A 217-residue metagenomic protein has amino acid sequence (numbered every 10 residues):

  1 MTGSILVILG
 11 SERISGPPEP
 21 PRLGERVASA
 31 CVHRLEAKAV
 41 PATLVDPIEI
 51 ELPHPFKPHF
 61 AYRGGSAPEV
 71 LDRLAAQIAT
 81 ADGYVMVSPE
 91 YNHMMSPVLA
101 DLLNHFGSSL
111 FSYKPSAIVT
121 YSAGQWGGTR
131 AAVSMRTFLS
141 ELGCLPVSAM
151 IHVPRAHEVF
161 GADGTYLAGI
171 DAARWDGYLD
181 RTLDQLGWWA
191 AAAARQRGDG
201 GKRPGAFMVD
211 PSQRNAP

Functional and structural regions predicted by a protein language model:
M1-D101, L167, A173-D180, G198-P217: N-terminal beta1-alpha1-beta2 submodule of the flavodoxin-like/Rossmannoid cofactor-binding fold
M1-G16, P97, G107-S122, A149-R155: Amphipathic repeat-derived elements
R26, A30-C31, T43, S112-P217: FMN-binding flavodoxin-like domain, especially the glycine-rich phosphate-binding loop
P47-L52, K57, S88, S108 (+3 more regions): Generic secondary-structure boundary/loop-capping signal
R63-P146: Helix-loop-strand module that forms the ligand-binding subsite of alpha/beta enzymes
